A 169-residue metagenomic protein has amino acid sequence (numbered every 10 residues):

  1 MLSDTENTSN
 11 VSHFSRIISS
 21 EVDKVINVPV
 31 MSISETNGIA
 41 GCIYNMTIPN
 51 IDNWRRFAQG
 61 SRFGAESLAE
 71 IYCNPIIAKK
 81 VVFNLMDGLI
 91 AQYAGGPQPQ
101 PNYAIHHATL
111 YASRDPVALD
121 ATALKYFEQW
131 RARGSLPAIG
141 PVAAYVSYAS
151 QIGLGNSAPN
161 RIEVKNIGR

Functional and structural regions predicted by a protein language model:
M1-R169: Extended, low-polarity segments enriched in aliphatic/aromatic residues
